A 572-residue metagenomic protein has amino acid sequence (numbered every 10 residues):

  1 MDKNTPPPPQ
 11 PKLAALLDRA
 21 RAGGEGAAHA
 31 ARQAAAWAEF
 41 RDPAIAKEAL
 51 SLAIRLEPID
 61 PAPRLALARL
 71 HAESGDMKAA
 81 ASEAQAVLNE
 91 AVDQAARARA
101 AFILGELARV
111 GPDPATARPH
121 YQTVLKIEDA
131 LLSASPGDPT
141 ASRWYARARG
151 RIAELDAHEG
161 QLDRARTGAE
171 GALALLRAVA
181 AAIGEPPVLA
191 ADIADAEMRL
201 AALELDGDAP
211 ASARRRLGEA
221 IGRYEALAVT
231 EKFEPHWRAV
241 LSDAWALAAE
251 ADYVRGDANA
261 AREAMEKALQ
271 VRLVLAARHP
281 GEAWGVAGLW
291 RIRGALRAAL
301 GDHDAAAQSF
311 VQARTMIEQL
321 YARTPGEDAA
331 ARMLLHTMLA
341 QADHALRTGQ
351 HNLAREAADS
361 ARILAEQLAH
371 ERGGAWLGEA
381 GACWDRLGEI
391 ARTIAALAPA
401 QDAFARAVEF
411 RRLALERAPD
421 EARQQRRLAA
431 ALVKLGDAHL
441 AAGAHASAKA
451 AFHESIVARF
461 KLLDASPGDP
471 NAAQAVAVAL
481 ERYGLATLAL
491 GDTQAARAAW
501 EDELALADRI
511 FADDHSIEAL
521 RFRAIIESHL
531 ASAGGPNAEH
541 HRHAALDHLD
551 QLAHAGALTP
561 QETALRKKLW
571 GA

Functional and structural regions predicted by a protein language model:
R19, A53, A86-V87, V124 (+17 more regions): Canonical positions in the second alpha-helix
G24-E25, P58, V92-A95, P136 (+8 more regions): Short coil turns that delineate tetratricopeptide repeat
A30, P63, R97, A141 (+10 more regions): TPR alpha-solenoid repeat register
Q33, A66, A96, I103 (+19 more regions): "A position-specific structural signal for the A-helix of alpha-solenoid helical repeats
R41-D42, G75, P112, G160 (+7 more regions): Residue-level detector of the short coil/turn that links helix A to helix B within each tetratricopeptide repeat
